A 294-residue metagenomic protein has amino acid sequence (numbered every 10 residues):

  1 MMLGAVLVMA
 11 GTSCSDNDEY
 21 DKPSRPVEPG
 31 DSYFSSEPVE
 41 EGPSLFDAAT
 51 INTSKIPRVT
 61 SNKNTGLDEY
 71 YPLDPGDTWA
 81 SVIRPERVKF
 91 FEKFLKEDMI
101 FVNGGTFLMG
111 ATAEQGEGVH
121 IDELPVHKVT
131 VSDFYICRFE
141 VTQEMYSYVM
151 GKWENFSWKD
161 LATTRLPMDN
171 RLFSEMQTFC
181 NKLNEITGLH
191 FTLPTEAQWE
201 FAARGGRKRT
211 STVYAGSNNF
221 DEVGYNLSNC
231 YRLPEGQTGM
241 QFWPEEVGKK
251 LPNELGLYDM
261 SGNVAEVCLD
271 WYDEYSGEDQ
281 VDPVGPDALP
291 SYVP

Functional and structural regions predicted by a protein language model:
M2-V6: Sec-dependent N-terminal signal peptides
V8-R58, K63-L67, G76, A80-S81 (+3 more regions): Bacterial Sec-dependent N-terminal signal peptides
F90-N155, R171-S174, G262, L269: A short glycine-rich, aromatic-capped structural motif
L108, A113, R171-P294: Functional-site microenvironments in short loops/helix caps that host divalent-cation chemistry
S157-K159: Cellulosome-associated attachment modules in secreted, modular CAZymes
A162-T163: Surface-exposed, flexible coil segments in extracellular/virion-facing regions
